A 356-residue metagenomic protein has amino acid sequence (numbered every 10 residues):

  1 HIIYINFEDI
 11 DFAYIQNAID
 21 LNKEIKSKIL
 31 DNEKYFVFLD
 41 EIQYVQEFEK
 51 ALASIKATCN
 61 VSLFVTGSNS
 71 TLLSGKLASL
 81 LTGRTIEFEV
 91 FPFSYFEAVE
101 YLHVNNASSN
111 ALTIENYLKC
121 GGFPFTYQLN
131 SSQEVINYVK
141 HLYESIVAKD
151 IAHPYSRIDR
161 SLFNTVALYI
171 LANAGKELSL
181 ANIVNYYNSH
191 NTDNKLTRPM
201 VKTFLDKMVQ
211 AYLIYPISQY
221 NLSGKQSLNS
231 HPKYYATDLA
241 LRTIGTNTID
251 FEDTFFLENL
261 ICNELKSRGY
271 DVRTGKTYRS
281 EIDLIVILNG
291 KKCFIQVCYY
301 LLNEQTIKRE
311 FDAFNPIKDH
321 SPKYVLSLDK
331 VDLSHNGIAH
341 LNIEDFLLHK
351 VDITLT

Functional and structural regions predicted by a protein language model:
I3-E33: Short glycine-rich substrate-engagement loop in P-loop NTPases that contacts/grips substrate
Y14-N17, I42-L52, G75-L77: Conserved ATPase-coupling elements of RecA-like P-loop NTPase cores
I19-D20, E87, H335-L348: Active-site regions of enzymes building and remodeling cell-envelope glycoconjugates
L30-F48: Conserved P-loop NTPase "ATPase switch" module shared by AAA+ and STAND
E49-V65, A78-S79: Conserved catalytic/switch belt of AAA+ P-loop NTPases
S68-S70, G75-E177, A181: Interdomain motor-coupling "hinge/lid" segment immediately C-terminal to the ATP-binding subdomain of NTP-driven enzymes
S132-K291: Accessory nucleic acid-recognition modules appended to NTPase machines
G275, Y299-E344: Catalytic cores of nucleic-acid endonucleases
